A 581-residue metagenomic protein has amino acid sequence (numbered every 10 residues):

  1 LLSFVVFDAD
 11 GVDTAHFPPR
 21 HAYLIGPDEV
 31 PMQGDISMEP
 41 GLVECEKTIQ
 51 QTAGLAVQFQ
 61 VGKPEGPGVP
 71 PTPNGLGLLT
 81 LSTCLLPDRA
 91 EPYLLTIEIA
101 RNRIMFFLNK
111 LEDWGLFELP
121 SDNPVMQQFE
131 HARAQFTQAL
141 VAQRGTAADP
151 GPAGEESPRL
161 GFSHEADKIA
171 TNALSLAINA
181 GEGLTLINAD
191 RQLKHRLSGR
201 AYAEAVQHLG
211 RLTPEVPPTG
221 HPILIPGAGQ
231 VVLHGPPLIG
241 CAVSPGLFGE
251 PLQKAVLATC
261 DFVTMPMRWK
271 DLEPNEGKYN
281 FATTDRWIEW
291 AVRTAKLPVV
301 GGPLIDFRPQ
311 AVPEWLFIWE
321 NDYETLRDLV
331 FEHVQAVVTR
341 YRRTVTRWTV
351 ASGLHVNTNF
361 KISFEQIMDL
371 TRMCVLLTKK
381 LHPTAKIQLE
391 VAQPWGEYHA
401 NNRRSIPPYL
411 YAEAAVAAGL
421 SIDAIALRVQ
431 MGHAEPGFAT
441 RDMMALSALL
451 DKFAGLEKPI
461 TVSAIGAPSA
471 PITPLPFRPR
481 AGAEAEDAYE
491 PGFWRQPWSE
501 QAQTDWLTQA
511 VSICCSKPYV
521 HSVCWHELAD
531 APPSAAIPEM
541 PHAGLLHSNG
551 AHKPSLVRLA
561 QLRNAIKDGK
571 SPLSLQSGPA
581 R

Functional and structural regions predicted by a protein language model:
S3-D35, V61-Q138: Amphipathic, heptad-repeat alpha-helical segments
G145-G151, R159-G246: Long amphipathic alpha-helical scaffold segments
V231-L233, P251-C260, R286-P298, V338-R342 (+4 more regions): Acidic (Asp/Glu)-rich catalytic clusters
G240-S244, V350, T371-I406, P459-P471 (+1 more regions): Aromatic-lined carbohydrate-recognition surfaces of secreted/lumenal glycan-active proteins
S244-L257, R327-V337, N402-A415, T504-I513: Short, acidic/polar
L257-K270, Y341, V345-S352, A385-Q393 (+5 more regions): Aromatic- and acid-rich polysaccharide-binding/catalytic face of secreted or lumenal carbohydrate-active enzymes
A258, F262-N275, D285-G396, I472: Substrate-binding cleft and catalytic face of glycoside hydrolase catalytic domains, especially the flexible beta-alpha
R340, T349, L354-L370, L377 (+4 more regions): Aromatic-rich peripheral "rim/lid" segments of glycoside hydrolase catalytic domains that contact and position glycan
